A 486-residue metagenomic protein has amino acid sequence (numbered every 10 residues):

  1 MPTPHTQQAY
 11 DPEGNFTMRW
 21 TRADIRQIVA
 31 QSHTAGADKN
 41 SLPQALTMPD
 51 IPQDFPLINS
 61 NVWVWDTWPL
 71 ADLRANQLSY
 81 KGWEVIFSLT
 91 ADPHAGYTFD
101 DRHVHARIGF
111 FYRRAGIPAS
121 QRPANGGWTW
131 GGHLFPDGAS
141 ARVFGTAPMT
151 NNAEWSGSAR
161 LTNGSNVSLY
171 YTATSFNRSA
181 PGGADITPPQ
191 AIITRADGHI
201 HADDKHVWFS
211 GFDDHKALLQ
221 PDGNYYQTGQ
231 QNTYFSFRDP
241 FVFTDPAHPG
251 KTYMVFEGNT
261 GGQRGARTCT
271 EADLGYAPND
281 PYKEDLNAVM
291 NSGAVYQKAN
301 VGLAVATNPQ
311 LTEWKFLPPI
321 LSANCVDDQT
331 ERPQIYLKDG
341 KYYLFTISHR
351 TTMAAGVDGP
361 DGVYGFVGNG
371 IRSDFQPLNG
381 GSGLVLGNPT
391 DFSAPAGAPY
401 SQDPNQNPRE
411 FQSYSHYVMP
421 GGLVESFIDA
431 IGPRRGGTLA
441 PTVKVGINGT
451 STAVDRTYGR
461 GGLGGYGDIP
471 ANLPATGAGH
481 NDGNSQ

Functional and structural regions predicted by a protein language model:
M1-Q486: Carbohydrate-active catalytic/glycan-binding domains of CAZyme proteins, especially the secreted or lumenal ectodomains
